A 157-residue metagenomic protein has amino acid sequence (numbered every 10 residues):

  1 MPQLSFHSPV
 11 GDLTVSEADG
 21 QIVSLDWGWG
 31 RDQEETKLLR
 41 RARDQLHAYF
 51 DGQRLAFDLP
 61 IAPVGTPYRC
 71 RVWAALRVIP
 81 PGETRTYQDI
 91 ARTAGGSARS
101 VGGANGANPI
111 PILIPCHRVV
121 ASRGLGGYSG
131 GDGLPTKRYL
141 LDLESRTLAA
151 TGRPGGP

Functional and structural regions predicted by a protein language model:
M1-G96, L143-P157: Basic nucleic-acid-binding alpha-helical/helix-turn surface characteristic of O6-alkylguanine DNA
L76, C116-H117, L140: Structural signal for hydrophobic
Q88, G102, R138: Short glycine-/small-residue-rich flexible loop motifs, especially phosphate/cofactor-binding loops
G106: Residue-level detection of the helix-turn-helix DNA-binding "recognition helix"
I112-A121: Short Lys/Arg-enriched helix C-cap and helix-to-coil transition segments that create basic nucleic-acid-contact patches
R123-P157: …primarily DNA-binding HTH/wHTH and HhH modules…
